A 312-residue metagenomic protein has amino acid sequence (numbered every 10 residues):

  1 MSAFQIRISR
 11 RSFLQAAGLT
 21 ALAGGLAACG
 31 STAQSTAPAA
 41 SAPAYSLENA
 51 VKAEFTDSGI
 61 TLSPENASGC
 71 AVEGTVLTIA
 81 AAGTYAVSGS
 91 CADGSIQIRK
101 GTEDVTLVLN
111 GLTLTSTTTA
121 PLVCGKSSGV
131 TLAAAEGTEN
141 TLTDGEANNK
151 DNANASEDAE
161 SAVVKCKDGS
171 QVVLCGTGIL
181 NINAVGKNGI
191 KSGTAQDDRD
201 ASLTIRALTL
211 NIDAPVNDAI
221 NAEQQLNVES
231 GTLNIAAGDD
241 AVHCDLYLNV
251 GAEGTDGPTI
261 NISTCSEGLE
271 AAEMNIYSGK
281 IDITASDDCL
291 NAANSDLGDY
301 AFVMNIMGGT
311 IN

Functional and structural regions predicted by a protein language model:
S2-G25, C29-N312: A composition-driven surface/loop motif
